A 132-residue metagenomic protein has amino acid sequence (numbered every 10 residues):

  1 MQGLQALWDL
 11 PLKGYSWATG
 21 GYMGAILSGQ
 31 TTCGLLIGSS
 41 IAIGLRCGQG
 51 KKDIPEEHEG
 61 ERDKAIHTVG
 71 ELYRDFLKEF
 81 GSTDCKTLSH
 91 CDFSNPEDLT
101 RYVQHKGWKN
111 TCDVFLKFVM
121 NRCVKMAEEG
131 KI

Functional and structural regions predicted by a protein language model:
M1-L4, C123: Well-ordered alpha-helical scaffold segments within catalytic/enzyme domains
G3-G21, C91-P96: Acidic-glycine-rich active-site phosphate/pyrophosphate-binding loop
A6-W17, L45-T68: Phosphate-handling active-site elements
Y22-T31, E59, Q104-W108: A short glycine/serine-rich beta->alpha loop
A42: Carbohydrate-associated surface elements
G60, K64-I132: C-terminal binding/interaction regions
